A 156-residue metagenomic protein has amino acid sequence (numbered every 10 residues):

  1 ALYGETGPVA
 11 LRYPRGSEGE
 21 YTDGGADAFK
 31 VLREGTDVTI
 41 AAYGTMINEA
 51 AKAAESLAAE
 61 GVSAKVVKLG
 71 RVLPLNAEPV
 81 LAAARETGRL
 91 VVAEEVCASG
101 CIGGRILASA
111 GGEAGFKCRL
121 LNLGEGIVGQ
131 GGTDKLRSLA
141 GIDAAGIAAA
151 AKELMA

Functional and structural regions predicted by a protein language model:
Y3-A156: Thiamine diphosphate
